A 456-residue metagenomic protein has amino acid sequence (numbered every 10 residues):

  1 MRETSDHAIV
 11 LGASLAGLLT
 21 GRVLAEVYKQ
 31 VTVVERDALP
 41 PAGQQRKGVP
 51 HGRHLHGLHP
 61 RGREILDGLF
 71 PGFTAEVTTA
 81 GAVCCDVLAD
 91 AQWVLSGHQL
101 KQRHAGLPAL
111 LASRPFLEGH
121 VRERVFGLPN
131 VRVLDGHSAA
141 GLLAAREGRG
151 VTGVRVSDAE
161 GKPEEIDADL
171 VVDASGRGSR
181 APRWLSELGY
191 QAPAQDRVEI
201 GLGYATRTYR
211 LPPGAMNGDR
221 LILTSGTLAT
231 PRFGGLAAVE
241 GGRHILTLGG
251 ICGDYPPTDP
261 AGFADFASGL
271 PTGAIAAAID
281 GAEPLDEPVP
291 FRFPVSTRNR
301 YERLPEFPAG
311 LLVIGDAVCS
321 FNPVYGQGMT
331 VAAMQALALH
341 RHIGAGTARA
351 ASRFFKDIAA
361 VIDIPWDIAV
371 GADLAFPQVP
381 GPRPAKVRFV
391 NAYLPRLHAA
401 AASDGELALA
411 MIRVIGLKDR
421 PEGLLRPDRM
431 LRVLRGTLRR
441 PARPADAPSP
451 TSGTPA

Functional and structural regions predicted by a protein language model:
E3-E35: N-terminal Rossmann-like FAD-binding beta1-loop-alpha1 element of flavoenzymes
A16, V33, P40, L69-F73 (+5 more regions): Membrane-embedded alpha-helical bundles of multi-pass transporters/translocases, especially carrier/permease families
V23, G43-Q92: N-terminal FAD cofactor-binding segment of flavoenzymes
G57-L58, H104-E123, R180, P257-T258: Short beta-strand to alpha-helix junction loop
L95-R114, V151-G153, G249-I251: Helix-loop-beta segment of a Rossmann-like dinucleotide-binding subdomain
G127-F266, L270: Predominantly flavin-linked oxidoreductase catalytic cores and closely associated redox partners
D254-I364: FAD/FMN-dependent oxidoreductases across multiple families
H340-A456: C-terminal helical "tail/cap" subdomain of flavin- and related membrane-associated enzymes
